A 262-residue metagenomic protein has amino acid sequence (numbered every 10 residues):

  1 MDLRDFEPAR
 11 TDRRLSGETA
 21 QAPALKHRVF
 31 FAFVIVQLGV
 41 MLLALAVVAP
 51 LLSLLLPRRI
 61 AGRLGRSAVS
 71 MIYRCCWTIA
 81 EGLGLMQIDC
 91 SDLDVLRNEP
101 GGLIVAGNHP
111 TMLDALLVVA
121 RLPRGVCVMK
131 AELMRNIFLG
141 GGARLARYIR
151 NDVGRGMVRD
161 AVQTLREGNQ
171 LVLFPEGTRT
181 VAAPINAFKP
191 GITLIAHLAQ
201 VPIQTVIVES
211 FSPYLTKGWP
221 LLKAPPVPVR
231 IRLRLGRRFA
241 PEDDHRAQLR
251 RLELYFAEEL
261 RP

Functional and structural regions predicted by a protein language model:
M1-Q21, R28, R155-P262: Non-catalytic C-terminal accessory region of glycerolipid acyltransferases and related lyso-lipid remodeling enzymes
A20-D89, G141-G142: A transmembrane-helix-recognition feature enriched in membrane-embedded lipid enzymes and envelope glyco-/phospholipid
P50-M71, G82-L83, N98-G154: Catalytic core of membrane glycerolipid acyltransferases/transacylases, capturing the structured, soluble-facing
A80-E81, A143, T164, A196: A generic structural signal for well-ordered alpha-helical segments
L83-S91, N151-R155, L215-G218: Short gly/ser/thr-rich secondary-structure transition/capping motifs
Q87-I88, R150, L171, I203: Hydrophobic beta-strand scaffold residues
D94-N98, A224-P226: A short beta-turn/loop motif at secondary-structure boundaries
R97-P100, L165-E167: Glycine-rich phosphate-binding loop signature in dinucleotide/nucleotide-binding domains
